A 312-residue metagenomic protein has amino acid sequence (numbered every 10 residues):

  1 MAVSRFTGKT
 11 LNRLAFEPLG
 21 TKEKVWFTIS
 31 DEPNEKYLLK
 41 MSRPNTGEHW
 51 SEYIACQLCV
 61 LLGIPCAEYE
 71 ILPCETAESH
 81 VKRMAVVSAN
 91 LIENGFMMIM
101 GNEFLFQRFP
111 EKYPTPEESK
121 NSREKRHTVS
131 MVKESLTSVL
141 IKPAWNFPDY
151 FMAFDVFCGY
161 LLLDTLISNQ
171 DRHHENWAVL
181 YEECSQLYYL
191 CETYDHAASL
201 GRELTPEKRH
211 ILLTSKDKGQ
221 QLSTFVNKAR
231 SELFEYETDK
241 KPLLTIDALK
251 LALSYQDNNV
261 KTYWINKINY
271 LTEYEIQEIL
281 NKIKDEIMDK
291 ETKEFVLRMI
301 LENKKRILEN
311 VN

Functional and structural regions predicted by a protein language model:
M1-K120: Conserved ATP-binding subdomain of kinase catalytic cores across diverse folds
S42-H49, F147-P148, M152, V156 (+2 more regions): Short, charged/polar micro-motifs that form catalytic or ligand-binding hotspots
W50, D171-H174, L204: Short glycine/proline-enriched turns and hinge-like loops at secondary-structure junctions
V60, E182-N312: C-terminal catalytic region of ATP-dependent kinase domains
E68-A77, H173-E183, N312: Short alpha-helical "patches" and their helix-cap loops
I92-L161, C184, Y274, N281-E286: ATP-dependent phospho-/nucleotidyl transfer catalytic cores
D155-A198, I300: Active-site acidic catalytic loop and adjacent metal/ATP-binding pocket of ATP-dependent phosphoryl transfer enzymes
